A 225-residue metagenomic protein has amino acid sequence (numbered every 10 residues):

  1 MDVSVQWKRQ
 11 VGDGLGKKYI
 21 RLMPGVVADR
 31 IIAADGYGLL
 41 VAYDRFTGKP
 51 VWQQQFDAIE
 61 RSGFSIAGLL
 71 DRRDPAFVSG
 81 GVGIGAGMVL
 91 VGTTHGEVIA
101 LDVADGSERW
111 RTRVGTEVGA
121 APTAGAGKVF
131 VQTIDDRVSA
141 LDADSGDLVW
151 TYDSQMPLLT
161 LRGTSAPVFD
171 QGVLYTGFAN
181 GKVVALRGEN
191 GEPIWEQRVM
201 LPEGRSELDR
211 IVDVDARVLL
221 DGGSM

Functional and structural regions predicted by a protein language model:
D2-G25, Q53-G83, E108-G125, L148-Q171 (+1 more regions): Extracytoplasmic beta-rich repeat domains
L15-I20, V26, I32-D35, V41-Y43: Structural recognition of beta-strand segments within beta-rich domains
D35, T93-T94, T133-I134, F178-A179: Structural signature of WD-repeat beta-propellers
D35-D57: Beta-propeller domains
D44-T47, D102-D105, D142-G146, R187-G191: Short loop/turn segments that connect beta-strands within beta-propeller blades
